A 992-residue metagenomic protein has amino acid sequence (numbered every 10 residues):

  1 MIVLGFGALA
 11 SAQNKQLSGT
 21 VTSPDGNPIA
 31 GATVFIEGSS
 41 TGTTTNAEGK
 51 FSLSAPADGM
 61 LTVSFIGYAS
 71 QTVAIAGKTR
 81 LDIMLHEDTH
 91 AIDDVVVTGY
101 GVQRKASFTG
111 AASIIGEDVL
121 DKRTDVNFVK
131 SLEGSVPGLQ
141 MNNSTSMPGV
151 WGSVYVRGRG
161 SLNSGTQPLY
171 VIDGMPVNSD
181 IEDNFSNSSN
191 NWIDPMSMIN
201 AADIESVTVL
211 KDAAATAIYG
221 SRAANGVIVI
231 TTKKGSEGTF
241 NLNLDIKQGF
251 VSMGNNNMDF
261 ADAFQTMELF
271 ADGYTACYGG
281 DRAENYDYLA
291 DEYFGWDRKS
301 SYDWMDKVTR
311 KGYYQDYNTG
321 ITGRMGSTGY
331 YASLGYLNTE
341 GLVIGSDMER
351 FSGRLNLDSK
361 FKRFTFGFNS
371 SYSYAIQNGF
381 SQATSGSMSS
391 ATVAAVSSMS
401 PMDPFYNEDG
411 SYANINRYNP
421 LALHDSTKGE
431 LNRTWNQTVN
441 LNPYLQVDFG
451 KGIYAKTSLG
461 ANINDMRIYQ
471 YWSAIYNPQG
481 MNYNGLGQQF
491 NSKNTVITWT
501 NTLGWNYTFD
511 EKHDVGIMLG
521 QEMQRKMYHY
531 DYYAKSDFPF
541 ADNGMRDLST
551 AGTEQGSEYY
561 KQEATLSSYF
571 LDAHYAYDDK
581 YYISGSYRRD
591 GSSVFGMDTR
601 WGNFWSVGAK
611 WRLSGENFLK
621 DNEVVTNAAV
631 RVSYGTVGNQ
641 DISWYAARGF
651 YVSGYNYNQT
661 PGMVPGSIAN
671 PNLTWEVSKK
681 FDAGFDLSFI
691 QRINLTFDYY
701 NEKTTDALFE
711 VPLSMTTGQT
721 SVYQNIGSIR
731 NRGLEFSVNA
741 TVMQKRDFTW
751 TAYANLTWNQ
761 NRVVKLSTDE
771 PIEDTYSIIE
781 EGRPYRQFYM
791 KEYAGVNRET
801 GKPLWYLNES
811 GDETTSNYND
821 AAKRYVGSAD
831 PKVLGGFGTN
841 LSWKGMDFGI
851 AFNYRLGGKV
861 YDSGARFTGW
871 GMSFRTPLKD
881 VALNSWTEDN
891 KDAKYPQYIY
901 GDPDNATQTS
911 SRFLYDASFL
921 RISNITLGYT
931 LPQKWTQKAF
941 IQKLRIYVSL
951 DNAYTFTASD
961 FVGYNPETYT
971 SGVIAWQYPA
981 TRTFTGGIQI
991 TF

Functional and structural regions predicted by a protein language model:
M1-R354, D358-F361, T365-S371, N440 (+5 more regions): Short, small/polar-rich motifs associated with maturation and membrane association, primarily at protein termini
M60, S107, Q140, T239-N243 (+23 more regions): Membrane-spanning beta-strand positions in outer-membrane beta-barrel proteins
G138, P148, Y331, W843-S863: Glycine-rich phosphate/pyrophosphate-binding loops and their adjacent beta-strand/loop elements at enzyme active sites
Q140-S144, A217, S614-D621, K934-Q937: Active-site phosphate-binding and catalytic loops of NTP-dependent enzymes
T166-Q167, I172, N178, S236-S301 (+10 more regions): Surface-exposed loop/interface segments of Gram-negative outer-membrane beta-barrel transport/assembly proteins
I204, G353-L355, T457, W499 (+6 more regions): Extended, hydrophobic alpha-helical segments in both membrane/secreted and soluble proteins
T232, T319-G323, G353-S359, L441-V447 (+12 more regions): Residues on the lipid-exposed face of transmembrane beta-strands in outer-membrane beta-barrel proteins
D358, T751, S828-L856, T907-F956 (+1 more regions): Conserved C-terminal beta-signal and adjacent last beta-strands/turns of outer-membrane beta-barrel proteins
